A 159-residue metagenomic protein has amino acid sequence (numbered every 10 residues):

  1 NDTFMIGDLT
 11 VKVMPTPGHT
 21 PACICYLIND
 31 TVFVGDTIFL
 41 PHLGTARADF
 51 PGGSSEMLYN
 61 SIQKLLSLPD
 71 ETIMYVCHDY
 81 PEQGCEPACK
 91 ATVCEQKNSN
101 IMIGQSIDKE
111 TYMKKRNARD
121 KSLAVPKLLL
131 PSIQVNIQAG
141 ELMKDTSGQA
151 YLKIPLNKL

Functional and structural regions predicted by a protein language model:
N1-E82: Catalytic core of the metallo-beta-lactamase
N60-I73, Y80-L159: Accessory terminal helices/loops
